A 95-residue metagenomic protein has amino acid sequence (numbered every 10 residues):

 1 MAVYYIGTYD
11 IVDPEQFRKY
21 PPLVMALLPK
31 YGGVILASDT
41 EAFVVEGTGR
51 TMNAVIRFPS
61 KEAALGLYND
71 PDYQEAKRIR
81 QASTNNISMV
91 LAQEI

Functional and structural regions predicted by a protein language model:
M1-N53, P59-N69, Q93-I95: Short S/T/G/P-rich N-terminal loop/turn motif that feeds into the first structured element of a domain
A64-V90: C-terminal structural segments of small proteins and small subunits
